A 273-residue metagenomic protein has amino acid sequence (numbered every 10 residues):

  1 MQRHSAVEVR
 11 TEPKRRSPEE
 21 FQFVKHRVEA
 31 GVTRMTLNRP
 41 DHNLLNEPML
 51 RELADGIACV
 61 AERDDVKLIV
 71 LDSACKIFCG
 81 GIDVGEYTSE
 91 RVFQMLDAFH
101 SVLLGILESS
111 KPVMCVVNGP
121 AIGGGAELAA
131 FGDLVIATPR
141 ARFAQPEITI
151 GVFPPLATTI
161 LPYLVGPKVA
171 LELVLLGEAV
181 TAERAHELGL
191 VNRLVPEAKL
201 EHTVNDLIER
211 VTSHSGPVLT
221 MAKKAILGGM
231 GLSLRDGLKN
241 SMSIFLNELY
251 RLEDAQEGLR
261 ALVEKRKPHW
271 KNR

Functional and structural regions predicted by a protein language model:
M1-A74, L104: Conserved CoA-thioester-binding segment of acyl-CoA-metabolizing enzymes
Q2-N38, A179-T212, T220-M230, E257-R273: Amphipathic alpha-helical segments at domain termini/boundaries
H42-N43, I77, G151, R193 (+1 more regions): Short strand->helix junction
P48, E52, A98, G105 (+5 more regions): Charged catalytic carboxylate motif
R51, D65, D72-G105, A121 (+2 more regions): Glycine- (often His-adjacent) and acidic-residue-rich active-site loop that binds/positions the CoA thioester
G105-P217, L252, E257-R260, R266: Crotonase-fold acyl-CoA enzyme core
L173-V174, A225, G229, I244-Y250: Helix-loop "lid/cap" segments that line or gate small-molecule binding pockets
